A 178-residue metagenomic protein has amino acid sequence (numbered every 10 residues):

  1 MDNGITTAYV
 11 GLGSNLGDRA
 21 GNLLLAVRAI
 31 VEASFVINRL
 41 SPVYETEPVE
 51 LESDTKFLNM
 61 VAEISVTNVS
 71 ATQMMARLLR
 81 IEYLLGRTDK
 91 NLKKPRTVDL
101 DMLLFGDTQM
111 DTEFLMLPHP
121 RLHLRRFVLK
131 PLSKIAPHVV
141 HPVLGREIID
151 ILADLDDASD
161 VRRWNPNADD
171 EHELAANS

Functional and structural regions predicted by a protein language model:
M1-D2, K90: A short acidic-Thr-Gly-centered motif at the start of a beta-strand
D2-E47: N-terminal beta1-alpha1 ligand-phosphate binding loop
Y9, G13, I64, H138: Short, flexible active-site loop motifs that bind/organize anionic cofactors or intermediates
L12, L40, M60-A62, L100-M102: A structural signal for short, well-ordered beta-strand segments
S14, E63-N68, L104-D107: Short beta-strand-to-loop capping motifs
N22, S70-Q73: Short amphipathic alpha-helical segments
S34, V49-K56, T72-A76, R80-S178: Flexible, gly/pro- and Lys/Arg-enriched active-site loops
S41-V66: Short, charge-patterned binding micro-sites
